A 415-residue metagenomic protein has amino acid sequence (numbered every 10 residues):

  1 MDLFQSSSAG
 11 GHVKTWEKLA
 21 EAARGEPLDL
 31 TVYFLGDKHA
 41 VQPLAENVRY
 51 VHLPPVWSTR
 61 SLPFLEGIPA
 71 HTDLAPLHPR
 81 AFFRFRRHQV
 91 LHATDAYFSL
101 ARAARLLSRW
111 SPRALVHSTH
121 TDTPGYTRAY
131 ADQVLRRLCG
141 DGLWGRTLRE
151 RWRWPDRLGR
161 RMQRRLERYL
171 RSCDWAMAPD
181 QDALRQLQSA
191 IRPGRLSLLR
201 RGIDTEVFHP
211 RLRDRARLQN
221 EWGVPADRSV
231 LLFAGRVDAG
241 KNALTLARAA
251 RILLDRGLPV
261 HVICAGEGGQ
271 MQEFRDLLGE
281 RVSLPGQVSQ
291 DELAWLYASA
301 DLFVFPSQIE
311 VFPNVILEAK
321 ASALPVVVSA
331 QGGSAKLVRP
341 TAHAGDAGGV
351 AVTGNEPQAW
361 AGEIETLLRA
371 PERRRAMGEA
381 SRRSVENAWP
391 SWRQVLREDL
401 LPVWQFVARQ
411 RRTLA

Functional and structural regions predicted by a protein language model:
A96, Q308: Aromatic "clamp/platform" in nucleotide-sugar-dependent glycosyltransferases that forms part of the donor/acceptor
W110, T123, D141-A176: Membrane-proximal helix-turn-helix segments that form the acceptor-binding/catalytic region of lipid-linked
L170, Q287-V288, L296-A300: Short alpha-helical donor nucleotide-sugar binding micro-motif in glycosyltransferases
D182, G202: Carbohydrate-associated surface elements
P225-K241, A247-A250: Conserved donor-binding/catalytic core segment of Leloir-type glycosyltransferases
Q272-E292: Nucleotide-activated donor-binding/catalytic signature segment of Leloir-type glycosyltransferases, i.e., the conserved
I316, P325-V328, R339: Short hydrophobic beta-strand element within catalytic cores of glycosyltransferases and related nucleotide-activated
A335-E365: Change "using UDP/GDP/dTDP sugars" to "using nucleotide sugars
